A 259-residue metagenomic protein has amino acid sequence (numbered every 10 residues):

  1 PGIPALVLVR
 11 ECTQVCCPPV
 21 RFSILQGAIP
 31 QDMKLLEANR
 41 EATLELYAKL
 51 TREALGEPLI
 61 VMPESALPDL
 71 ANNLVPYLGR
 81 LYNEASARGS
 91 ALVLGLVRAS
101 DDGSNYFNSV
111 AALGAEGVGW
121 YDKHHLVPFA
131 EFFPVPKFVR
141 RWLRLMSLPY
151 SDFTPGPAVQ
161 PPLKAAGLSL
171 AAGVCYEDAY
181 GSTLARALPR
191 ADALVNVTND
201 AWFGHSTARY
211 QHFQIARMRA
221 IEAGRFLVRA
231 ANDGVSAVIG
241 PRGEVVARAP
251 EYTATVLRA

Functional and structural regions predicted by a protein language model:
P1-A259: Enzyme catalytic cores with a strong preference for nitrogen-chemistry domains
